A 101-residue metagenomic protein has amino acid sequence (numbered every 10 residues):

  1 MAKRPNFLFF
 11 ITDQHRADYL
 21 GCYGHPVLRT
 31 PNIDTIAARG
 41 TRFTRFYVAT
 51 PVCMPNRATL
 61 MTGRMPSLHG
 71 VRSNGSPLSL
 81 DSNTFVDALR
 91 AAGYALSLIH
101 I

Functional and structural regions predicted by a protein language model:
M1-I99: Formylglycine-dependent sulfatase
